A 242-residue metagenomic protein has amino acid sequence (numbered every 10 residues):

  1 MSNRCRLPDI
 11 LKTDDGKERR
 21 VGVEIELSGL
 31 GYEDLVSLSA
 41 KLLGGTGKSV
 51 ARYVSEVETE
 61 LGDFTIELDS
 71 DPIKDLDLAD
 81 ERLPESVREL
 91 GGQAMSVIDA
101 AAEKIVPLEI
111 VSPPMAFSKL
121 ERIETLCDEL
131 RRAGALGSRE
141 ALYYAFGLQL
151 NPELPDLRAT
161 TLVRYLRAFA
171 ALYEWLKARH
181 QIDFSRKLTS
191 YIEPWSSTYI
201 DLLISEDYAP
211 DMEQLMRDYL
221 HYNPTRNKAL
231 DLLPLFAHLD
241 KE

Functional and structural regions predicted by a protein language model:
M1-L108, P114-T125, R132, L157 (+2 more regions): C-terminal accessory/tail domains of diverse enzymes
E109, Q149-N151: Active-site scaffold segments
R132-A141: Active-site palm subdomain of RNA-directed nucleic acid polymerases
L142-Q149: Short, conserved phosphate-binding/catalytic loop or strand-edge motifs used in phosphoryl-/nucleotidyl-transfer
E153-P155: Catalytic palm subdomain of template-directed nucleic-acid polymerases, centered on the conserved carboxylate motif
